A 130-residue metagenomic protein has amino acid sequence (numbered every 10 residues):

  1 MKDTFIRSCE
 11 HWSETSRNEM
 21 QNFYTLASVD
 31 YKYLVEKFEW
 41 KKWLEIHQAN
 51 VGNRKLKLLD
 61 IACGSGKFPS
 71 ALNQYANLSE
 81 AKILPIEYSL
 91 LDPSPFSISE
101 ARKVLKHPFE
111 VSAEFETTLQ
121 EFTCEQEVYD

Functional and structural regions predicted by a protein language model:
T4-Q48: Class I SAM-dependent methyltransferase Rossmann-like catalytic core, especially the SAM/SAH-binding loop
D30-E39, G64-P69, S97: Phosphate/oxyanion-binding active-site loops and adjacent basic polyanion-contact surfaces
A49-K55, E80-P85: Short helix-terminating capping/connector loops at secondary-structure junctions
K55-G64: Conserved class I S-adenosyl-L-methionine
K67-F122: Class I SAM-dependent methyltransferase SAM/SAH-binding core
C124-D130: A short acidic, Gly/Pro-enriched loop at the edge of an enzyme's catalytic core that lines a small-molecule cofactor
